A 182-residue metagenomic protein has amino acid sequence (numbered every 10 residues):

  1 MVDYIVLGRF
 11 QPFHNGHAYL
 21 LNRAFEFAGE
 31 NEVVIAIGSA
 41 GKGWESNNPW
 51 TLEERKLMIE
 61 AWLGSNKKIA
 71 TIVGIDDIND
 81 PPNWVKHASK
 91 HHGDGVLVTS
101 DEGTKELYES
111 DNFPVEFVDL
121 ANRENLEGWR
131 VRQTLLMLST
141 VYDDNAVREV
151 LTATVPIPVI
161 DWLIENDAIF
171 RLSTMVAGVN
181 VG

Functional and structural regions predicted by a protein language model:
M1-G182: Nucleotidyltransferase catalytic core that binds NTPs
